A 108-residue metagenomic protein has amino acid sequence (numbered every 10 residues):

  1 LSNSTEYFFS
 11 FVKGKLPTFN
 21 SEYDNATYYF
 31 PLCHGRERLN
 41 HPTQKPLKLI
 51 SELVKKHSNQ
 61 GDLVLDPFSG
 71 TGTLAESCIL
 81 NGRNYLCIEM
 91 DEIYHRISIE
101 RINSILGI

Functional and structural regions predicted by a protein language model:
L1-R96: Core catalytic lobe of class I
I99-I108: Short, conserved SAM-binding/catalytic segment of Class I S-adenosyl-L-methionine-dependent methyltransferases
